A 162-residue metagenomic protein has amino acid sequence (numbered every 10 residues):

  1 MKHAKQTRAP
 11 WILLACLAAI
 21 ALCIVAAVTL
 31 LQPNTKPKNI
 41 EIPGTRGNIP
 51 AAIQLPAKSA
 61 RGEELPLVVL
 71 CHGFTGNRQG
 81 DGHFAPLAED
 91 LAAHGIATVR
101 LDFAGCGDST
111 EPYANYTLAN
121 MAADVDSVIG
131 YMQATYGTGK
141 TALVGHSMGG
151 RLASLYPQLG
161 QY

Functional and structural regions predicted by a protein language model:
K2-A19: N-terminal Sec-pathway targeting helices
A27-E63: N-terminal cap/lid segment of alpha/beta-hydrolase-fold proteins
E63-G73: Short beta-strand element of the alpha/beta-hydrolase
L70, V99, V144: Conserved Rossmann-like nucleotide-binding pocket used by diverse enzymes that bind dinucleotide cofactors
G76-A88, F103: The serine-hydrolase catalytic nucleophile loop
R78-G80, C106-T138: Catalytic nucleophile-loop/oxyanion-hole region of alpha/beta-hydrolase and closely related hydrolase-like folds
A88-D108: Conserved alpha/beta-hydrolase
V128-Y162: Primarily recognizes the serine-hydrolase "nucleophile elbow" in alpha/beta-hydrolase and SGNH/GDSL folds
